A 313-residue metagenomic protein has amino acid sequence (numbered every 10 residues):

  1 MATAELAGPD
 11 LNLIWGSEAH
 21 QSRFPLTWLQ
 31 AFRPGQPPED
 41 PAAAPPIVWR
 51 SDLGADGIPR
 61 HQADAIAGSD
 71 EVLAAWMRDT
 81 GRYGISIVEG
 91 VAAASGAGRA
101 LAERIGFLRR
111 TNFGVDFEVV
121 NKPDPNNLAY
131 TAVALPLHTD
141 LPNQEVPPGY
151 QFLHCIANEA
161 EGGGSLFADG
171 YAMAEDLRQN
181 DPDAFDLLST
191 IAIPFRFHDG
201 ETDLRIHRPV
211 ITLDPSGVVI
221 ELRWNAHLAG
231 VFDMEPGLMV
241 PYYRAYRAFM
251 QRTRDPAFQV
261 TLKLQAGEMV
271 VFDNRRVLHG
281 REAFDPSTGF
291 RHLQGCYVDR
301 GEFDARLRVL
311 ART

Functional and structural regions predicted by a protein language model:
M1-R78: Fe(II)/2-oxoglutarate
V48-I85, G90-T313: Active-site environment of non-heme Fe oxygenases that use a 2-His-1-carboxylate facial triad
